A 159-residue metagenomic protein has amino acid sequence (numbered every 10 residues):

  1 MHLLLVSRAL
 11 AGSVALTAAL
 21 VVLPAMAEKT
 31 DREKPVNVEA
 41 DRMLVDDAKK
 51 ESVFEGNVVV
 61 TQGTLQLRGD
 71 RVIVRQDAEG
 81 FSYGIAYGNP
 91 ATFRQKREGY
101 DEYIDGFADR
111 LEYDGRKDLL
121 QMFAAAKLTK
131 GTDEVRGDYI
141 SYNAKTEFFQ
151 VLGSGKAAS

Functional and structural regions predicted by a protein language model:
M1-S159: Mature-chain termini and adjacent capping regions
